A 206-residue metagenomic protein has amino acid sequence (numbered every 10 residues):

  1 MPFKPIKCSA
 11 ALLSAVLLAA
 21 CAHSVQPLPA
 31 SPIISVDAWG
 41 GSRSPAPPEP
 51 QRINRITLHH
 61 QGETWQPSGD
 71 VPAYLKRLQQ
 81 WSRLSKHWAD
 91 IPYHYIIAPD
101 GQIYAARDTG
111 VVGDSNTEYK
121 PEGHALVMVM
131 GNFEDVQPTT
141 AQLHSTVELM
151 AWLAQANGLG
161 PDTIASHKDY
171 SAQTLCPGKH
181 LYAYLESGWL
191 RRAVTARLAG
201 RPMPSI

Functional and structural regions predicted by a protein language model:
P2-A10: Bacterial N-terminal signal peptides that target proteins for export
P2-F3, C21-Q61, P99-T109, G113 (+1 more regions): Basic/polar, cationic surfaces and motifs that engage anionic cell-wall and phosphate/carboxylate ligands
S9-A19: Bacterial N-terminal signal peptides
E49-T109: Secreted/periplasmic proteins that engage bacterial cell-wall peptidoglycan
H87-W88, T117-Y119: Short, conserved, surface-exposed binding loops centered on an aromatic residue
